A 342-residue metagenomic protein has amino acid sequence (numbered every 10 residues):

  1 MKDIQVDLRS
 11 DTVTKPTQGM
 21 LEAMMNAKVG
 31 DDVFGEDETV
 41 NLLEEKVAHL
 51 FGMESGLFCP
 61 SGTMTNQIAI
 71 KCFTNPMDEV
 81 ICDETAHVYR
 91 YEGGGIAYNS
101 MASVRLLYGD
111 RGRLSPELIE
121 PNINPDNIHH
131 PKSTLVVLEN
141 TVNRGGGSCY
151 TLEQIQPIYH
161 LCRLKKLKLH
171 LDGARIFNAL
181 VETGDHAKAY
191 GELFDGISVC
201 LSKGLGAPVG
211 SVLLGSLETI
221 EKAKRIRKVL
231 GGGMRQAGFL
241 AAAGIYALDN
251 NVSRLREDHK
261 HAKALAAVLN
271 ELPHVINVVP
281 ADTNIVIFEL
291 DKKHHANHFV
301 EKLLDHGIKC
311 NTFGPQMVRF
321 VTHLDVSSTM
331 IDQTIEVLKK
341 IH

Functional and structural regions predicted by a protein language model:
M1-D291, N297-H306, N311-V326, T334-H342: Conserved PLP-enzyme active-site core in the AAT-like
